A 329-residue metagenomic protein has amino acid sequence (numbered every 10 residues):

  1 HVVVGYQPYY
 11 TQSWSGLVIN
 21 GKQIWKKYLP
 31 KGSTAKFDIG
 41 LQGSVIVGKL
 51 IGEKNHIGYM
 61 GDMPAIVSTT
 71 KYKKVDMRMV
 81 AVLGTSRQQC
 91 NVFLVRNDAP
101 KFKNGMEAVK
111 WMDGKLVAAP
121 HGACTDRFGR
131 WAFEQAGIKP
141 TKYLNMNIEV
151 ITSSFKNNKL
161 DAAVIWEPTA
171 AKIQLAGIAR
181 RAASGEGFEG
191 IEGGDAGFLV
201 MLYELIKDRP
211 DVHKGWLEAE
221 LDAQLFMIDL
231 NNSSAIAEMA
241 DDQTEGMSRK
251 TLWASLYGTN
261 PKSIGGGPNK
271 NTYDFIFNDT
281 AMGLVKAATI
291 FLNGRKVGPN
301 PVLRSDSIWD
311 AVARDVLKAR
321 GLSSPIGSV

Functional and structural regions predicted by a protein language model:
H1-M146, S154, D161-E167, G193 (+1 more regions): Short, glycine-/small- and polar/acidic-enriched structural segments that line small-molecule recognition paths
K22-Q23, E53, N158, G177 (+2 more regions): Short glycine-centered helix-capping/turn motifs at secondary-structure transition points
K31-G32, E134, K139, A179 (+2 more regions): Short coil/loop linkers at secondary-structure junctions
K36, W253-S263, K270, V302-R320: Short linear loop/turn motifs
Y143-L144, I148-G246: Pocket-lining segment of extracytoplasmic ligand-binding domains
K207-P299: Secondary-structure end/capping motifs
L284-V329: Conserved C-terminal helix/tail region of periplasmic/extracytoplasmic solute-binding proteins
